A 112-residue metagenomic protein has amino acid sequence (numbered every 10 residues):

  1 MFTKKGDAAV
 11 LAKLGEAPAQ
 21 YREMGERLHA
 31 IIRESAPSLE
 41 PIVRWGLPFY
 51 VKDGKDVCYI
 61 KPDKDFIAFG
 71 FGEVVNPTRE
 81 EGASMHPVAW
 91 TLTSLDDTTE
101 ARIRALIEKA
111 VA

Functional and structural regions predicted by a protein language model:
M1-A112: Charge-dense, helix-prone N-terminal extensions
